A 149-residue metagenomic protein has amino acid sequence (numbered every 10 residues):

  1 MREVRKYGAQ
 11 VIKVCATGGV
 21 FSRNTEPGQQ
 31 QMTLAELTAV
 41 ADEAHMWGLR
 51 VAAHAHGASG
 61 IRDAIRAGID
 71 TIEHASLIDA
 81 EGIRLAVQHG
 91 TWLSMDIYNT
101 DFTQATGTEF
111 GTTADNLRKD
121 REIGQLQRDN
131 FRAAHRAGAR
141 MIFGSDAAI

Functional and structural regions predicted by a protein language model:
M1-K13: Alpha-helical scaffold segments that flank or form the walls of functional sites
C15-D129, R136-I149: Active-site core of metal-dependent hydrolases
